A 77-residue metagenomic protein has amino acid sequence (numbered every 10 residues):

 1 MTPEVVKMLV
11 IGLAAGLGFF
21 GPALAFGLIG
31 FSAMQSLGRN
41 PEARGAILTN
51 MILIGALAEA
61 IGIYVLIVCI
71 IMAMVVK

Functional and structural regions predicted by a protein language model:
M1-K77: Hydrophobic, small-residue-rich transmembrane alpha-helices and their short perimembrane loops in multi-pass membrane
